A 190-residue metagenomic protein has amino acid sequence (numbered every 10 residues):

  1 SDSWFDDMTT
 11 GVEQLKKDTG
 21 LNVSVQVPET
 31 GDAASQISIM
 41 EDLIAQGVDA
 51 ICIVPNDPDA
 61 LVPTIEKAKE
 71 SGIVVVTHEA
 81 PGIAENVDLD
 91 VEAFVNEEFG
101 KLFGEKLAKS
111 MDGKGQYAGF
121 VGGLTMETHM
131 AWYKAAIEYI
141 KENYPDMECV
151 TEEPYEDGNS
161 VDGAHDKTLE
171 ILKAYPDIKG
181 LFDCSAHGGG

Functional and structural regions predicted by a protein language model:
S1-G190: A residue-level marker of the well-folded mature domains of exported/periplasmic proteins
